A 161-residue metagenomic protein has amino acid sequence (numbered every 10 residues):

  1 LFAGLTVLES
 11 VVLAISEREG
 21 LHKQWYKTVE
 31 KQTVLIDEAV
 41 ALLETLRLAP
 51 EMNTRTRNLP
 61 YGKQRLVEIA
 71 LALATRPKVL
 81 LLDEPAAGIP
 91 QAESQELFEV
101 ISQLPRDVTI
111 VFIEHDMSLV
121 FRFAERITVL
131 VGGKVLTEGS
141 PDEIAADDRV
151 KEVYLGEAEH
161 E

Functional and structural regions predicted by a protein language model:
L1-E161: Glycine-rich phosphate-binding loops of nucleotide-dependent enzymes
